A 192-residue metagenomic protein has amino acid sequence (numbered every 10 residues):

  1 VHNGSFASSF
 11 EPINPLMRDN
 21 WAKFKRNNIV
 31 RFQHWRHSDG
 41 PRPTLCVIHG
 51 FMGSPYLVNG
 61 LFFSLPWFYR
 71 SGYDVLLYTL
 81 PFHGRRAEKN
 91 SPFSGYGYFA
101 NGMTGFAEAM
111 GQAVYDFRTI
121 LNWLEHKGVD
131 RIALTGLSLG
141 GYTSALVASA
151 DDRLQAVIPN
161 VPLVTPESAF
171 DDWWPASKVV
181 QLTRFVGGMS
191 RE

Functional and structural regions predicted by a protein language model:
V1-D39: N-terminal cap/lid segment of alpha/beta-hydrolase-fold proteins
V47-G111: Cap/lid segment of the alpha/beta-hydrolase catalytic domain
T104, V114-R131: Conserved acidic catalytic loop of the alpha/beta-hydrolase fold
A109, S138-G141: Active-site loop->helix "elbow" adjoining a glycine-rich segment at hydrolase catalytic centers
N122, L134, G141-D152: Short glycine-enriched nucleophile-adjacent loop and the immediately C-terminal alpha-helix near the catalytic center
R131-A133, A156: Residue in the alpha/beta-hydrolase core beta-strand immediately N-terminal to the catalytic nucleophile
L134-G136, N160: Short beta-strand immediately N-terminal to the catalytic nucleophile in serine-hydrolase-like folds
L146-E192: Hydrolase active-site cap/lid region
